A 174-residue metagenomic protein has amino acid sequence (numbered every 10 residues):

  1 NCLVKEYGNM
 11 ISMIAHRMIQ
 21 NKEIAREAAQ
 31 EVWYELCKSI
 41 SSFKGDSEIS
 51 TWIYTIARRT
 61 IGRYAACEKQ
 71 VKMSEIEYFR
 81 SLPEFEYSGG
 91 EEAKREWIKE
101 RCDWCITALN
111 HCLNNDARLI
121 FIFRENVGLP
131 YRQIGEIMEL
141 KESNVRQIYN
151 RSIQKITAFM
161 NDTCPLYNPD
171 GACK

Functional and structural regions predicted by a protein language model:
C2-E23, S39, A65: Amphipathic, Lys/Arg- and hydrophobic-enriched alpha-helical face
E6, F85-A117: Amphipathic alpha-helical segment used for protein-protein interaction
M13, E27-Y34, S47-R59, Q147: Structural recognition of an alpha-helix C-terminal capping motif at a helix-to-coil junction
M18-Q20, Q30-E48, C67-E68, L82: Sigma70-family region 2
V32, I56, I120-F121, Q133-E136 (+1 more regions): Hydrophobic positions on the alpha-helical face of helix-turn-helix-like DNA-binding modules
K44, R58-E75: Arg/Lys-rich amphipathic alpha helix in sigma70-family domain 2
N110-P130: Short amphipathic alpha helix immediately N-terminal
E136-Y167: DNA-recognition helix of helix-turn-helix
